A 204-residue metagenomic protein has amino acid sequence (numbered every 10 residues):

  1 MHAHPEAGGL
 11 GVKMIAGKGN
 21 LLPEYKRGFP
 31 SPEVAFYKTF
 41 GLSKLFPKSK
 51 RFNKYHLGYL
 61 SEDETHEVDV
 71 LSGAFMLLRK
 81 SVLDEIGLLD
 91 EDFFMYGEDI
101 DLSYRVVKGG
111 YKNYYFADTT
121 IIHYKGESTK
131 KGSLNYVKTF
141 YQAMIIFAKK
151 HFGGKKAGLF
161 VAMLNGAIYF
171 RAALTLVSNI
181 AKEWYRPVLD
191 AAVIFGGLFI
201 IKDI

Functional and structural regions predicted by a protein language model:
M1-G28: Conserved donor NDP-sugar-binding/catalytic core segment of glycosyltransferases
L10-V12, G19, R79, L83 (+2 more regions): Generic structural signal for small/hydrophobic residues in well-ordered secondary structure, especially within
E24, T39, E85-I86, Y96 (+1 more regions): Residues that scaffold the ATP/ADP-binding catalytic core of kinase and kinase-like folds
F29-D69: Short, flexible, basic/aromatic active-site loop/helix in glycosyltransferases
L42-S43, R171-S178, G196: Extended catalytic-interface subdomain
L60-E64, D69-T120: A short, conserved alpha-helix in the catalytic core of glycosyltransferases
Y104-V177: Active-site-adjacent helix/loop segment of glycosyltransferases that harbors family-specific signature motifs
A181-I204: Core alpha-helical transmembrane segments of integral membrane proteins
